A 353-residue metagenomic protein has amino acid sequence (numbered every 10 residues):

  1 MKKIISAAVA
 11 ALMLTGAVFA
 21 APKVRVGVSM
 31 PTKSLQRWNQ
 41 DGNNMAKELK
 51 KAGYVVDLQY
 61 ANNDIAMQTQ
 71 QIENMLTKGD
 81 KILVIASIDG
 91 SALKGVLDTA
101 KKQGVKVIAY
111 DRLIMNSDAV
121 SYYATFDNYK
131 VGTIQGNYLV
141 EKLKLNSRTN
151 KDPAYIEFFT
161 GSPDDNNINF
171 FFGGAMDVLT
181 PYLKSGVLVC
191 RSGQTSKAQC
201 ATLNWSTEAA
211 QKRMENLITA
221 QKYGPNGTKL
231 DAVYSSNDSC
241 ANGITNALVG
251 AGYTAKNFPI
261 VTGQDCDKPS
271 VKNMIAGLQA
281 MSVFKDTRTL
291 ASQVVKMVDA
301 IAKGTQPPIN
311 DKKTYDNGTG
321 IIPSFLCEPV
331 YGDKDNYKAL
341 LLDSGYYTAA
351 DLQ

Functional and structural regions predicted by a protein language model:
K2-A10: Sec-dependent signal peptide recognition, specifically the positively charged N-region followed immediately by
M13-A17: Hydrophobic core
A20-Q353: A residue-level marker of the well-folded mature domains of exported/periplasmic proteins
